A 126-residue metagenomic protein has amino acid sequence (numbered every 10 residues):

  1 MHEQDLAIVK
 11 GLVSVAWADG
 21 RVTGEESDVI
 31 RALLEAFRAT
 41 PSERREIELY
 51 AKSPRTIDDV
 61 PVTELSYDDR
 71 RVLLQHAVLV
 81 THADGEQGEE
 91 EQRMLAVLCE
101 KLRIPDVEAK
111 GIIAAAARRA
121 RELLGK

Functional and structural regions predicted by a protein language model:
M1-K126: Small-residue-enriched hydrophobic alpha-helices in membranes
